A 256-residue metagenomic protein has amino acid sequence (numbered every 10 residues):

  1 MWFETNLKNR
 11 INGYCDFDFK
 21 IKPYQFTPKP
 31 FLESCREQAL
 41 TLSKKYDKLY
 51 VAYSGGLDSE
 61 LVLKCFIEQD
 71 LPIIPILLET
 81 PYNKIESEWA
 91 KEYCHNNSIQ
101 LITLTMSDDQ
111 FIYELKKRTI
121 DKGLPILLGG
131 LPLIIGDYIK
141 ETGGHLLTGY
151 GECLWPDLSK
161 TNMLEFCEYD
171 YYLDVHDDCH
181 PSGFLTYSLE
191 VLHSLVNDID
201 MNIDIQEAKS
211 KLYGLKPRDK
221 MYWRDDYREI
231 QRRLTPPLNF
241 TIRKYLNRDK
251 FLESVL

Functional and structural regions predicted by a protein language model:
M1-L49, C65, L71-T80, K84-L256: Nucleotide-activated chemistry modules centered on ATP-dependent adenylation/adenylyltransferase
G56: Conserved G/P- and acidic residue-centered "switch" motifs that form tight phosphate/ATP-binding loops in soluble
S59: N-terminal Rossmann-fold NAD(P) dinucleotide-binding loop
